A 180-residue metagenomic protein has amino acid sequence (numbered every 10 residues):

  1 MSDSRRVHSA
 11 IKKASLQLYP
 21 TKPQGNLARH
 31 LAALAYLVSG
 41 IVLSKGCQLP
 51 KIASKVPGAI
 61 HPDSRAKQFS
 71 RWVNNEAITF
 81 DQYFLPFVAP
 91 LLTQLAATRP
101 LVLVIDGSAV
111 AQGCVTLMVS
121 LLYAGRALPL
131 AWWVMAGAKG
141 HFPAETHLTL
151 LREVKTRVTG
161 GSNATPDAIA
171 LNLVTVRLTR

Functional and structural regions predicted by a protein language model:
M1-R180: Conserved, well-structured functional cores that handle cations and Mg-NTP chemistry
